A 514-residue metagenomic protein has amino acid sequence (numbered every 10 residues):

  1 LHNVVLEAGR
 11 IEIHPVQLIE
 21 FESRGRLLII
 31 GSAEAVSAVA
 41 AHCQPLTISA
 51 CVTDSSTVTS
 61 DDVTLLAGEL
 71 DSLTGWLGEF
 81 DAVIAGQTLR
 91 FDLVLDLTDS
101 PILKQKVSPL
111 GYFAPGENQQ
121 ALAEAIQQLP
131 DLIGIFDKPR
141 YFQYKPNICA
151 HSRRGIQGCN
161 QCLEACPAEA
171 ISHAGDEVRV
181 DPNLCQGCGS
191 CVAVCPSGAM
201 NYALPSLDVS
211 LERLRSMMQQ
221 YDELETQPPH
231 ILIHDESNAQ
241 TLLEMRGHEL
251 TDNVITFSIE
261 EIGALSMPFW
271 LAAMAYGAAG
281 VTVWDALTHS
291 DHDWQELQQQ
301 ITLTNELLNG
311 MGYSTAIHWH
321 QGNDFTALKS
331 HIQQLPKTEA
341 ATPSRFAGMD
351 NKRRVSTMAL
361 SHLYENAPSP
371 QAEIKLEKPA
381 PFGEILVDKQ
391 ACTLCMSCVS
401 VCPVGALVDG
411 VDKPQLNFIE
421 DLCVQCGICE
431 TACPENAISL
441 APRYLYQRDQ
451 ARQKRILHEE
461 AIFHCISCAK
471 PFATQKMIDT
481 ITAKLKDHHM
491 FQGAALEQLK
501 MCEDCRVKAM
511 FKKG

Functional and structural regions predicted by a protein language model:
L1-L46, C51-A165, E169, P228-T241 (+5 more regions): Ferredoxin-type iron-sulfur electron-transfer modules and their immediate structural context
L1-L6, S172, D176-V209, R213: Helix-enriched interaction subdomains in cytosolic or periplasmic regions, typified by TIR/SEFIR signaling/NADase cores
S49-V52, F257-S258, G280-D285: Short hydrophobic alpha-helical runs that function as membrane-insertion/retention elements
G175-R179, D412-N417, R455-E459, D479-L499: Short linker/helix segments within small regulatory modules
V178, P182-G189, E420-C426, Q492-A509: Cysteine-rich micro-motifs
Q227-G263: Mobile, glycine- and charge-enriched loop segments and immediately flanking short secondary-structure elements within
D252-V254, Y276-A279, D285, P471-A473 (+3 more regions): Long, compositionally biased charged/polar accessory segments in the mid-to-C-terminal portions of proteins
F269-Y276, V281-N309, Y313-G322: Cofactor-cradling patches in redox/metallo enzymes
